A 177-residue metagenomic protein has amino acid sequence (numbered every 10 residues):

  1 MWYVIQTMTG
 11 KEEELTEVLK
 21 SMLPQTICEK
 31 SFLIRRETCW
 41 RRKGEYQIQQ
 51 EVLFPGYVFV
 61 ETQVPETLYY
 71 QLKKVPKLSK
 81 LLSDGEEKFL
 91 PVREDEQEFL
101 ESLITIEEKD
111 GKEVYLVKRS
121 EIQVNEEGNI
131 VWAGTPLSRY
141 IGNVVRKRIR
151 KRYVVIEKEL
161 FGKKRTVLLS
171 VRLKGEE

Functional and structural regions predicted by a protein language model:
M1-E126, V144-K151, V155-E177: Acidic-enriched and Gly/Ser
W132-I141: Short coil-to-beta-strand transition motifs
